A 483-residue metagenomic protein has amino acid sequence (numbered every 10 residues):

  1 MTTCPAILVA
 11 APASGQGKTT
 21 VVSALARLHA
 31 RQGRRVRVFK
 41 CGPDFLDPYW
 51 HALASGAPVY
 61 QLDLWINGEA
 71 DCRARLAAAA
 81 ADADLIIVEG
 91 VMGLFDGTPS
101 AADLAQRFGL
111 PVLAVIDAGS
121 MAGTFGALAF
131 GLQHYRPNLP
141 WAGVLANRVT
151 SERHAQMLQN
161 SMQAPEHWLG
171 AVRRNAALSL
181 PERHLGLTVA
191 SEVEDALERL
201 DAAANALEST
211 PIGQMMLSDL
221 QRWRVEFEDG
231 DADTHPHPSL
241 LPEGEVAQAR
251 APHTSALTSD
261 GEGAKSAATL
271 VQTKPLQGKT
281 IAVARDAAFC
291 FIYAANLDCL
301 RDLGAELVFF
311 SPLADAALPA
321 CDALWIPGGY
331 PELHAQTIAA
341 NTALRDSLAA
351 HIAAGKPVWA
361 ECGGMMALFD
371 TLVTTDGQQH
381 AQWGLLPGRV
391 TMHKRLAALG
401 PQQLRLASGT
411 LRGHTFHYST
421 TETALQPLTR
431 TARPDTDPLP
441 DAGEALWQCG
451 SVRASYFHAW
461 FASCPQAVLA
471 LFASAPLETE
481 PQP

Functional and structural regions predicted by a protein language model:
T2-F108, I116-L139, E152-Q156, F227: ATP-dependent carboxylate-amine ligase catalytic core
L76-A77, L178-V193, D322-I326, G400-Q402: Short, surface-exposed amphipathic charged segments that create phosphate/polyanion-binding patches used for binding
A122-D231: Internal gly/pro-rich beta-alpha loop/helix module that stabilizes soluble enzyme cofactors or their anionic handles
S191-D231, Q272-Q277, R285-F289, S451-P483: Acyltransferase
A232-Q272, Q482: Intrinsic disorder/low-complexity segments
P275-Q277, F289-D302, E306-V308, M392-R395 (+1 more regions): C-terminal and late-domain segments of enzyme folds
T280-A340, D346, A350-H351: Phosphate-binding active sites in nucleotide-utilizing proteins
P331-L404: Cysteine-nucleophile active-site neighborhood
